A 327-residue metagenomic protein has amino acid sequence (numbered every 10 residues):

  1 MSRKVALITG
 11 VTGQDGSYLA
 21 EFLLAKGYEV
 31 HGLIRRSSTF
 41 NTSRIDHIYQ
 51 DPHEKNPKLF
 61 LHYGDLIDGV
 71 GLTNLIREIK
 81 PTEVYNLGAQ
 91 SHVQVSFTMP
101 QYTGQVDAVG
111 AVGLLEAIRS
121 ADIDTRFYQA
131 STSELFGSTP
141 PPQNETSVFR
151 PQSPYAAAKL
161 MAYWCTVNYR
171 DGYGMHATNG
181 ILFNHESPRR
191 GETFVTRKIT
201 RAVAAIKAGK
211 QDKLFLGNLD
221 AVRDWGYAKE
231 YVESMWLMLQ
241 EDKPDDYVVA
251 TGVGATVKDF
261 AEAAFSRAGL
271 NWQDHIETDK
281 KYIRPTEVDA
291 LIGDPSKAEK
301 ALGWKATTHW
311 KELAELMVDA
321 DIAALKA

Functional and structural regions predicted by a protein language model:
M1-H185, L239, T308, A320-D321 (+1 more regions): N-terminal Rossmann-like NAD(P)+-binding domain of SDR-like oxidoreductases, especially those catalyzing
L19, A25, G32, F40 (+2 more regions): C-terminal substrate-binding subdomain of Rossmann-fold SDR/epimerase-dehydratase oxidoreductases
